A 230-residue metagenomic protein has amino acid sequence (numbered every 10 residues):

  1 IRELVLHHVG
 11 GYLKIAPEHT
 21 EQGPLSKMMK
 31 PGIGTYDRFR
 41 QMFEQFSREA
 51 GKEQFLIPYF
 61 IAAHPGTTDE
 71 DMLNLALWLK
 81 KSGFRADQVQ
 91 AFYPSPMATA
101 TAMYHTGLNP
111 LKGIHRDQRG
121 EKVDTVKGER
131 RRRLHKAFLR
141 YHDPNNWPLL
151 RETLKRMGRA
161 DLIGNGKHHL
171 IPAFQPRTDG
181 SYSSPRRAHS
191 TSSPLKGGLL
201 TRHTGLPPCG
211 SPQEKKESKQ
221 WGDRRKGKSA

Functional and structural regions predicted by a protein language model:
I1-K80: Conserved non-cysteine loop/helix-boundary elements of the Radical SAM core domain that shape
V9-G10, F84, R159: A structural motif
K52-I57, R85-A91, L162-I163: Acidic/polar loop patches that form or flank catalytic/metal-binding clefts of enzymes that bind anionic ligands
L56-A63, A91-A98, L170-I171: A glycine-rich phosphate-binding loop feature that marks nucleotide/adenosyl-phosphate handling sites
M72-A86, Q90-N145, L154-K155: C-terminal low-complexity, glycine/proline- and small-hydrophobic-enriched intrinsically disordered tails that act as
R116, P172-A230: Acidic, low-complexity intrinsically disordered tails
A137-G180: Amphipathic alpha-helical packing elements
